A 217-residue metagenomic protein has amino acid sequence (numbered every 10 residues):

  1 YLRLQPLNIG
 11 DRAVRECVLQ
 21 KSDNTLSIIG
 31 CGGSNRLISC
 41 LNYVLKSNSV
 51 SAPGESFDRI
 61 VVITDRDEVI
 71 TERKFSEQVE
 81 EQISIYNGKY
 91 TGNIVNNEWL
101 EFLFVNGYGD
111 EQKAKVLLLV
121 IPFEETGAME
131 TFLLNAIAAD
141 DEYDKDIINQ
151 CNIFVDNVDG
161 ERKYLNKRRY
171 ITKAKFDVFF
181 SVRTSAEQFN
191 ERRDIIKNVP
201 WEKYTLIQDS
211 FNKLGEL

Functional and structural regions predicted by a protein language model:
Y1-E68: RecA-like P-loop NTPase motor core
G30, E72, L165, R169 (+2 more regions): Intrinsic-disorder-associated interaction segments
G33, F123, S181: Residues that form or immediately flank small-molecule/cofactor binding pockets and catalytic motifs
L45, E80-I83, N87, Q208 (+1 more regions): Residue-level detector of alpha-helical secondary structure
D58-R59, D65-V178: Activity-critical C-terminal alpha-helical subdomain
K173-L217: Structured mid-to-C-terminal alpha-helical surface segments
